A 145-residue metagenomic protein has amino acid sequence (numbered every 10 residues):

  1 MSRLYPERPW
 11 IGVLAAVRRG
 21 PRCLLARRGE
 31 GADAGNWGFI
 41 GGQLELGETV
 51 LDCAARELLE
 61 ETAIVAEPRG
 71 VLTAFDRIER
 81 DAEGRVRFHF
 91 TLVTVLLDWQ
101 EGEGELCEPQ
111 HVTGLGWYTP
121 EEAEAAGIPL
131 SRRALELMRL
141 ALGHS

Functional and structural regions predicted by a protein language model:
M1-L14, R85: Acidic, metal-coordinating catalytic segment for phosphate/diphosphate chemistry, firing primarily on the Nudix
W10-L14, F90-T94, V112: Short hydrophobic/aromatic beta-strand or adjacent loop that forms the aromatic wall/cage of a ligand/substrate-binding
A15, V71, V95-L97: A structural signal for short, well-ordered beta-strand segments
V17, L25, L97-W99, W117: Conserved hydrophobic "DFG−1" position in protein kinase catalytic cores
R19-E60, I64: Conserved Nudix-box catalytic region and its N-terminal flanking loop in Nudix hydrolases and closely related
W37, G102-S145: Nudix hydrolase/Nudix homology domain
V65-A74: A short coil-to-beta-strand element that immediately follows conserved catalytic motifs
D76-G104: Active-site-adjacent beta-strand/loop module that shapes the phosphate/pyrophosphate-binding cleft
